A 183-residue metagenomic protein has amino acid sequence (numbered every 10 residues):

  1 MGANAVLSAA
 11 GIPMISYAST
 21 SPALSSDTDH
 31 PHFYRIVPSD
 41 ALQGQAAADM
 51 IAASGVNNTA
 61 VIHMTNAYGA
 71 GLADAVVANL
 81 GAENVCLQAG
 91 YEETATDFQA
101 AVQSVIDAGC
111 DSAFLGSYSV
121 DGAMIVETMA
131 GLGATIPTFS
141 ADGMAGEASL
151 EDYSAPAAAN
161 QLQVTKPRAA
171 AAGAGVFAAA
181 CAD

Functional and structural regions predicted by a protein language model:
M1-S16, D27-T28, E127-I136: Extracytoplasmic "Venus flytrap"/periplasmic binding protein-like
A5-A9, S25, Q103-I106, A130-G131 (+1 more regions): Mature extracellular/periplasmic domains of secretome proteins
G11-I12, H30, A82-V85, T135 (+1 more regions): A generic structural signal for alpha->beta connector loops
P13-P22, T138-G143: Short beta-strand elements of ligand-binding domains
M14, T59, V85, T138-F139 (+1 more regions): Hydrophobic/aromatic residues located in beta-strands of well-ordered beta-sheets within soluble catalytic
A18, V37-D40, E92, D142 (+1 more regions): Residues at the C-termini of beta-strands that transition into short coil/loop
P22-A23, P31-L132, G175: Extracellular/periplasmic Venus flytrap/periplasmic-binding protein
V126-D183: Extracellular/periplasmic periplasmic-binding protein-like sensory domains
